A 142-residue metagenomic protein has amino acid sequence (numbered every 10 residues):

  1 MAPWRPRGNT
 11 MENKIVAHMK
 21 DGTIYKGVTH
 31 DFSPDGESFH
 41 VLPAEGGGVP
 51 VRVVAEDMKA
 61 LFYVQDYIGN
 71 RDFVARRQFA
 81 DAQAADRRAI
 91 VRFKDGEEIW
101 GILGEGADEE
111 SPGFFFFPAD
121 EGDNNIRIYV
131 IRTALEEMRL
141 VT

Functional and structural regions predicted by a protein language model:
W4-T142: Conserved RNA-binding domains used in RNP assembly and mRNA/RNA metabolism
